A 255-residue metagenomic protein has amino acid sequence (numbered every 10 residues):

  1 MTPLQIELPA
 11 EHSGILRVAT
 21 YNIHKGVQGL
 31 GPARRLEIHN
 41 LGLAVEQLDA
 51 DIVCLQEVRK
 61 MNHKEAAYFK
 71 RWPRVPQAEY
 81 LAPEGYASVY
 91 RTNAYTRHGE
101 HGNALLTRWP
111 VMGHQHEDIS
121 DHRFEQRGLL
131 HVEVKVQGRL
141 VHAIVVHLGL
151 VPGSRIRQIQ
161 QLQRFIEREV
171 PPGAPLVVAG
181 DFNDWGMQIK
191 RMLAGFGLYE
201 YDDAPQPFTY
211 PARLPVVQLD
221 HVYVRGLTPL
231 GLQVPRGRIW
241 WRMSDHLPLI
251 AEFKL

Functional and structural regions predicted by a protein language model:
M1-E7, H116, E133, R164-L176 (+1 more regions): Metal-dependent phosphoester-hydrolase catalytic domains
M1-P83, Y95-E100, Q160-Q161, L255: N-terminal, active-site-proximal structural segment of metallo-dependent hydrolase catalytic domains
I6-V18, H101-N103, T107-G113, E125-V145 (+1 more regions): Beta-strand-turn-beta hairpins that frame and shape the catalytic cleft of phosphate-ester-processing enzymes
R17-I23, L41-F69, L106, V132 (+6 more regions): Active-site beta-strand/loop signature of hydrolases that rely on acidic residues for catalysis
K25-Q28, K60-H63, T96-G99, V151-G153 (+2 more regions): Active-site environment of divalent metal-dependent phosphoester hydrolases
Y86-I119: Catalytic-core segment of enzymes that process non-peptidic bonds
R97-H98, H122-Q126, P152-S154, W241-M243: Solvent-exposed loop/turn segments connecting transmembrane beta-strands in outer-membrane beta-barrel proteins
